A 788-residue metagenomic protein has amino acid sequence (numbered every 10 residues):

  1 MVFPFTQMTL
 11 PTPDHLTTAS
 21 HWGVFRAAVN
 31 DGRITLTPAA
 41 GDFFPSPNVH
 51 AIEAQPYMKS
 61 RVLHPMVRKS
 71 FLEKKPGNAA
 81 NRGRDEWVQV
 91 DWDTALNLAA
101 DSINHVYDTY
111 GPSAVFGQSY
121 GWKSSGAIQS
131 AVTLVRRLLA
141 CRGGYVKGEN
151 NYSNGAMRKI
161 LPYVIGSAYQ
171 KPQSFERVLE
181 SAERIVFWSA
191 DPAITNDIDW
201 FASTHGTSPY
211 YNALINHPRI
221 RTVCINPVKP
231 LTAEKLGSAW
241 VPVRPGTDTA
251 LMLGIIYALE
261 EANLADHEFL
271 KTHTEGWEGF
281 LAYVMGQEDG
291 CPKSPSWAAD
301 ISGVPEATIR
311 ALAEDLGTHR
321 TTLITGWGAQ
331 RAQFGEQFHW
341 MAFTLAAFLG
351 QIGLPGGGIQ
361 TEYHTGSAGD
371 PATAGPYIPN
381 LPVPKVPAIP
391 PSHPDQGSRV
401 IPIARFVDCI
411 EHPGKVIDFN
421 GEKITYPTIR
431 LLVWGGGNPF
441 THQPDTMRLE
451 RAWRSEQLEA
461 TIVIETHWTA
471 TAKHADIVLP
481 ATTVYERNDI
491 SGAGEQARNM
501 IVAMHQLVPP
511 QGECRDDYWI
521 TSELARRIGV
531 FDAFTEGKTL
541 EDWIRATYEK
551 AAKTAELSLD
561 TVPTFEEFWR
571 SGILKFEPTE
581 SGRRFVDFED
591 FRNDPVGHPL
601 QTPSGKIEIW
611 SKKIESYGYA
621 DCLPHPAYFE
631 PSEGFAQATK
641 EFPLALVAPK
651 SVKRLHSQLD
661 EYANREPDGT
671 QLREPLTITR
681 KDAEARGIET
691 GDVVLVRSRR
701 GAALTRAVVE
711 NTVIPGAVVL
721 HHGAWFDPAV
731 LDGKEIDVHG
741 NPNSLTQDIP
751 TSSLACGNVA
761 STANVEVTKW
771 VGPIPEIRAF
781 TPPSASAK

Functional and structural regions predicted by a protein language model:
M1-F3, Q511, D517-S571, H656-S657 (+2 more regions): Long, contiguous, secondary-structure-rich segments that constitute the structural scaffold of globular domains
M1-L264, P305, F406, G435 (+2 more regions): N-terminal export/assembly segments and adjacent metallocofactor-ligating motifs of anaerobic energy-metabolism
F3-D14, A19, S455-A460, T466-H467 (+3 more regions): Phosphate/diphosphate-binding loops
K69-T94, Y257, A262-E306, P387-H393 (+6 more regions): N-terminal leader/propeptide and maturation segments of large enzyme subunits in energy/redox metabolism and hydrolases
G83, D191-P192, K235-G237, W277 (+3 more regions): Flexible glycine/proline-enriched surface loops and loop-helix/loop-strand junctions
S130-I225, T249-L253, A346-K473, T482-D489 (+1 more regions): Extended redox/cofactor-interaction regions of prokaryotic respiratory oxidoreductases
V228-L231, T469-M504: Flexible glycine/proline-rich, aromatic-decorated loop/lid segments
I255, E275-I410: Active-site phosphate/pyrophosphate-binding segments
